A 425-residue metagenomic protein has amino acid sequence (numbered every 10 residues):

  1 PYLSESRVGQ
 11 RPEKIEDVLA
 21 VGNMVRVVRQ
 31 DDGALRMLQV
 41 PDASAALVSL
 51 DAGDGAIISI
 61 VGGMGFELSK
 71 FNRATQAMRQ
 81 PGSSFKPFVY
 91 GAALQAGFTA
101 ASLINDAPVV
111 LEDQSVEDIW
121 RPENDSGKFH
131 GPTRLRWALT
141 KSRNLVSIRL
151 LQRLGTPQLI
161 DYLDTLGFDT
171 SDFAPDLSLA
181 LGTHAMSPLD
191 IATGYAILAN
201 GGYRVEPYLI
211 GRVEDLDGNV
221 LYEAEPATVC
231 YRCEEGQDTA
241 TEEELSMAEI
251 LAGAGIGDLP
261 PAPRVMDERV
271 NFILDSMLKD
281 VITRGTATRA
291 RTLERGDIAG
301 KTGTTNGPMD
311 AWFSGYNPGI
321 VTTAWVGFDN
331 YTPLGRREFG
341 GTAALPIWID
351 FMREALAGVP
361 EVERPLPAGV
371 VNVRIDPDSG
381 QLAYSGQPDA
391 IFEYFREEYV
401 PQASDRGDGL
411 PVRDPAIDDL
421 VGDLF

Functional and structural regions predicted by a protein language model:
P1-F85, A92-T133, D161-L179, A199 (+4 more regions): Short pre-catalytic segments that frame enzyme active sites
E16-L19, G65, M78-S84, F98 (+8 more regions): Soluble non-cytosolic domains of exported or imported proteins
V21, S102, P108, E112-W120 (+3 more regions): Soluble, non-transmembrane domains of envelope/secretory-pathway proteins that act on or interact with carbohydrate
A45-L47, E294, M309: Short loop/turn microsegments at loop-to-beta-strand junctions
G55, K86-A93, A138, L163 (+6 more regions): Residue-level preference for non-acidic, small/hydrophobic
A101, T170-L179, V205-G211, G285-R291 (+1 more regions): Surface-exposed patches in mature extracellular/periplasmic domains of secreted proteins
N144-D164, T302: A small/polar active-site loop signature that marks catalytic segments
I273-G303: Active-site Gly/Thr loop motif
